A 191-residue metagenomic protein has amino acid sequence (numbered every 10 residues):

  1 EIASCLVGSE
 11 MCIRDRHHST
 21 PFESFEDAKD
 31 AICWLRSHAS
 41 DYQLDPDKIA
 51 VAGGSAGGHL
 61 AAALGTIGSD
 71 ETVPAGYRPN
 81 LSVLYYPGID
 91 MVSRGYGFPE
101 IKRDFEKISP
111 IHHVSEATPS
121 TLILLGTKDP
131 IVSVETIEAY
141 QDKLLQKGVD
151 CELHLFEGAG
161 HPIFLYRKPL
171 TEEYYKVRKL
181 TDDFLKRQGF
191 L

Functional and structural regions predicted by a protein language model:
E1-G8, C12-I13: Single conserved hydrophobic/aromatic residue that forms the stacking wall/gate of nucleotide- or nucleobase-binding
E10, R14-E23, P162-R167: Cap/lid segment of the alpha/beta-hydrolase catalytic domain
S19-D41, K176-L180: Alpha/beta-hydrolase active-site loop
D30-I101, F105-E106, P110: Primarily recognizes the serine-hydrolase "nucleophile elbow" in alpha/beta-hydrolase and SGNH/GDSL folds
M91, K128-V132: Acidic catalytic loop of the alpha/beta-hydrolase fold
A117, I123-L125, D129: Short beta-strand/loop motif that positions the catalytic acidic residue of the alpha/beta-hydrolase fold
P119, S133-K143: Short alpha-helix in the alpha/beta-hydrolase fold that links the catalytic acid
E138, L145-L191: C-terminal catalytic histidine-bearing segment of alpha/beta-hydrolase fold enzymes
